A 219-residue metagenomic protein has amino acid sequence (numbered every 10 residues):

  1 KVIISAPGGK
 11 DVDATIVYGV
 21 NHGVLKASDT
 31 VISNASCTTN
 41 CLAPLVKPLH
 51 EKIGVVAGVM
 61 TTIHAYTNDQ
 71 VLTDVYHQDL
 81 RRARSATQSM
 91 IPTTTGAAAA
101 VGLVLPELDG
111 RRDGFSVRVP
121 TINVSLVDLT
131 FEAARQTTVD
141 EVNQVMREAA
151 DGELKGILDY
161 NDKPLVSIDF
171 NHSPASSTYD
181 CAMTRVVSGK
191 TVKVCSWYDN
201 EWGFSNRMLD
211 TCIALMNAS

Functional and structural regions predicted by a protein language model:
K1-A83, M208-T211, A218: N-terminal Rossmann-like NAD(P) cofactor-binding subdomain of oxidoreductases, focused on the glycine-rich
C37, T93, A134, D199-N200: Structured loop/turn residues at secondary-structure junctions
N40, Q136-T137, G203: A generic structural signal for alpha-helix starts
K47, E51, A99, D140 (+2 more regions): A broad, structural surface signal
G54-A57, T62-V192: C-terminal substrate-binding/catalytic lobe of Rossmann-fold NAD(P)-dependent oxidoreductases
N171-S219: NAD(P)-dependent Rossmann-like dehydrogenase/reductase catalytic/cofactor-binding core
